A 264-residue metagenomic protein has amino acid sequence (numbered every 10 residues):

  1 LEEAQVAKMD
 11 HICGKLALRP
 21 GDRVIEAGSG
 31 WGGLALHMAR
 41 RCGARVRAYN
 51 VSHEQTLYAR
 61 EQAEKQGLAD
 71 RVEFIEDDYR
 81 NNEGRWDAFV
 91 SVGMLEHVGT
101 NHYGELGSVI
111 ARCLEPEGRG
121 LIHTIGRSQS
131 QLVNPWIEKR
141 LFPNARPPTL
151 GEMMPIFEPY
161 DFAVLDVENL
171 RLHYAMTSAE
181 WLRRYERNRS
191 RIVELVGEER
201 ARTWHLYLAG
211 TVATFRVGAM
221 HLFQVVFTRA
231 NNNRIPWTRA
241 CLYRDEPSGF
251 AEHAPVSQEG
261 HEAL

Functional and structural regions predicted by a protein language model:
P20-G30: Conserved class I S-adenosyl-L-methionine
W31-C42: Conserved SAM-binding loop of SAM-dependent methyltransferases across substrates and taxa, primarily the Class I
R45-N50: Conserved SAM-binding motif I beta-strand of class I
A59-R60: Conserved SAM-binding loop
R80-F89: A short acidic, Gly/Pro-enriched loop at the edge of an enzyme's catalytic core that lines a small-molecule cofactor
G104-P116: A short glycine-rich, Lys/Arg-flanked "PGG" loop and its adjoining helix->strand segment in the class I
E117-I125: Conserved beta-strand signature within the Rossmann-like core of class I S-adenosyl-L-methionine
I125-I235, R244: Substrate-binding/catalytic lobe of Class I Rossmann-like enzymes that use SAM or dcSAM, i.e., the mid-to-C-terminal
